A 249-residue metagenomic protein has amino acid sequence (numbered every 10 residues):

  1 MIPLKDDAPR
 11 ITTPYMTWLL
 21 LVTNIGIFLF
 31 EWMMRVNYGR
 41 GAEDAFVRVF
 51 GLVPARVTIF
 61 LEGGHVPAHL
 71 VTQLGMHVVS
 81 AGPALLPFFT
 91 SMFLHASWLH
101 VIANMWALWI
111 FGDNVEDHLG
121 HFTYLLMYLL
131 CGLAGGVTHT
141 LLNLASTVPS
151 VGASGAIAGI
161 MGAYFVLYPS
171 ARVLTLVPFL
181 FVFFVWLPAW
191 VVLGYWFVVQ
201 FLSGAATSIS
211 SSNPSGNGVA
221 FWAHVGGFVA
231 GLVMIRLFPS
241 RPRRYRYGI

Functional and structural regions predicted by a protein language model:
M1-I249: A detector for small-residue-rich transmembrane helices and their helix-helix packing motifs
